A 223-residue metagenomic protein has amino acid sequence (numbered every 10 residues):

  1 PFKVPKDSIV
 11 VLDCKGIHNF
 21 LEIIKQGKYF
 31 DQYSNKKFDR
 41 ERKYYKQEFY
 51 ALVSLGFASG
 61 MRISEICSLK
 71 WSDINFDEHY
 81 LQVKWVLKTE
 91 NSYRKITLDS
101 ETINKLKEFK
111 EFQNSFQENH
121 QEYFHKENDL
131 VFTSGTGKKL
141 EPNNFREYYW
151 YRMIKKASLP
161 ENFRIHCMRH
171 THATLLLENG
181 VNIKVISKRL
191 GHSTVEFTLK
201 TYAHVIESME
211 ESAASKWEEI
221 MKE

Functional and structural regions predicted by a protein language model:
P1-I63, C67, D77, N91-Y93 (+3 more regions): Basic, Lys/Arg- and aromatic-enriched nucleic-acid-binding interface segment
K3, V11, L87, L190-S215: Catalytic-site neighborhood detector that most strongly recognizes the C-terminal catalytic loop/helix of tyrosine
K6-D7, V11-D13, K88-E108, H125-Y149: C-terminal catalytic core of Y-nucleophile DNA break-rejoin enzymes
Q26-K46, S59, I96, N114-H120 (+3 more regions): Short, basic (Lys/Arg/His-rich) helix/loop patches that form interaction surfaces in the mid-to-C-terminal regions
S68-I74, S187-S193, A203: A short, basic/aromatic helix-end/turn motif that makes direct DNA contacts
